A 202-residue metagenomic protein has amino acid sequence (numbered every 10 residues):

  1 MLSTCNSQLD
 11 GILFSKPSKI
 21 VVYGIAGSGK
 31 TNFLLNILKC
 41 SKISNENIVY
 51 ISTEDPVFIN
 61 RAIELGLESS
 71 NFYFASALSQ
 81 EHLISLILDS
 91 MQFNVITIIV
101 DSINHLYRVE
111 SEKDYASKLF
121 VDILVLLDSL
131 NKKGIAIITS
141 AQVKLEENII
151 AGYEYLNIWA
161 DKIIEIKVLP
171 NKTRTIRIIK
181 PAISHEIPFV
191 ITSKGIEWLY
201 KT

Functional and structural regions predicted by a protein language model:
L2, T31, Q80, L119-F120: A conditional alpha-helix N-cap/helix-loop micro-motif detector
S3-S15: Pre-Walker A adenine-sensing motif
Q8, H82-L86, G152: Short acidic active-site motifs
S15-D89: Conserved P-loop
N36, I63-L67, L88, E112-D114 (+2 more regions): Short, glycine/charged-enriched secondary-structure capping and boundary segments
L88-W159: P-loop NTPase motor core
L130, I135-T202: Phosphate-binding/switch region of NTP-binding enzymes
